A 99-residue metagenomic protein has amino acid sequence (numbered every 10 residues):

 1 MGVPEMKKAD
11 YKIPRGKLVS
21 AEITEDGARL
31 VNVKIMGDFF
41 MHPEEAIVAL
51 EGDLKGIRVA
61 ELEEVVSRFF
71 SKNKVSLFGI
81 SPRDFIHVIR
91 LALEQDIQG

Functional and structural regions predicted by a protein language model:
M1-R29: Structured beta-strand/loop patches that form or line metal/cofactor-binding pockets in enzymes
S20, E25-G99: Active-site- and interface-proximal helix/loop "cap" or "latch" segments in soluble metabolic and energy-transducing
